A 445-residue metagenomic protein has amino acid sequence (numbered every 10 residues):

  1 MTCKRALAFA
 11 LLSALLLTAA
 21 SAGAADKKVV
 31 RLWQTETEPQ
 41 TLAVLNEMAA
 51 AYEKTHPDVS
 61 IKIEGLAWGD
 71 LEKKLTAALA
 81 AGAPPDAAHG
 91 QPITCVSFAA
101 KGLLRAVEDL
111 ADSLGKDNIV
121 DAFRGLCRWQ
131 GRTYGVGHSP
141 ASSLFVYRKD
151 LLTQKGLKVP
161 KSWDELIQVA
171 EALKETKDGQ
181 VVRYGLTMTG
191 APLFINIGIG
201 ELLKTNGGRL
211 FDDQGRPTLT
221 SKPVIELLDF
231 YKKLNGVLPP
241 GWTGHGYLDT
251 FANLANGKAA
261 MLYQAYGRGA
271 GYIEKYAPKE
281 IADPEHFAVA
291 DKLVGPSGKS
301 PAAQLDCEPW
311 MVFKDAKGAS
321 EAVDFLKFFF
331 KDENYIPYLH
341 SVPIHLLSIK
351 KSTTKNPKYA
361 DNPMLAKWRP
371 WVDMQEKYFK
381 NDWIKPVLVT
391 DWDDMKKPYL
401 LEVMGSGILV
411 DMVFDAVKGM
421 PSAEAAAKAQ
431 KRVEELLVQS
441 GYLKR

Functional and structural regions predicted by a protein language model:
D26-P39, V59-E64, D86-A87, Y184-L186 (+1 more regions): Short, well-ordered beta-strand elements
V29-E47, L66, L193, M395-L400: Extracytoplasmic "Venus flytrap"
E38-S60, L409, A426: Short, polar/charged alpha-helical segment
E47, A51-D121, L126-R128, D150-K161 (+3 more regions): Extracytoplasmic "Venus flytrap"/periplasmic binding protein-like
P92-L144, K158, I167, I195-G198 (+4 more regions): Hinge/lid segment of periplasmic solute-binding proteins
Q130, Y134-H138, S143, I167-P217 (+1 more regions): Extracytoplasmic/periplasmic solute-binding protein
V169-E171, D213-G244, A288-L293: Glycine-centered hinge/linker elements that transmit conformational signals in sensory and ligand-binding systems
G267-D283, G295-G407, R445: C-terminal lobe and pocket-closing loops of periplasmic/extracytoplasmic Venus-flytrap solute-binding proteins
